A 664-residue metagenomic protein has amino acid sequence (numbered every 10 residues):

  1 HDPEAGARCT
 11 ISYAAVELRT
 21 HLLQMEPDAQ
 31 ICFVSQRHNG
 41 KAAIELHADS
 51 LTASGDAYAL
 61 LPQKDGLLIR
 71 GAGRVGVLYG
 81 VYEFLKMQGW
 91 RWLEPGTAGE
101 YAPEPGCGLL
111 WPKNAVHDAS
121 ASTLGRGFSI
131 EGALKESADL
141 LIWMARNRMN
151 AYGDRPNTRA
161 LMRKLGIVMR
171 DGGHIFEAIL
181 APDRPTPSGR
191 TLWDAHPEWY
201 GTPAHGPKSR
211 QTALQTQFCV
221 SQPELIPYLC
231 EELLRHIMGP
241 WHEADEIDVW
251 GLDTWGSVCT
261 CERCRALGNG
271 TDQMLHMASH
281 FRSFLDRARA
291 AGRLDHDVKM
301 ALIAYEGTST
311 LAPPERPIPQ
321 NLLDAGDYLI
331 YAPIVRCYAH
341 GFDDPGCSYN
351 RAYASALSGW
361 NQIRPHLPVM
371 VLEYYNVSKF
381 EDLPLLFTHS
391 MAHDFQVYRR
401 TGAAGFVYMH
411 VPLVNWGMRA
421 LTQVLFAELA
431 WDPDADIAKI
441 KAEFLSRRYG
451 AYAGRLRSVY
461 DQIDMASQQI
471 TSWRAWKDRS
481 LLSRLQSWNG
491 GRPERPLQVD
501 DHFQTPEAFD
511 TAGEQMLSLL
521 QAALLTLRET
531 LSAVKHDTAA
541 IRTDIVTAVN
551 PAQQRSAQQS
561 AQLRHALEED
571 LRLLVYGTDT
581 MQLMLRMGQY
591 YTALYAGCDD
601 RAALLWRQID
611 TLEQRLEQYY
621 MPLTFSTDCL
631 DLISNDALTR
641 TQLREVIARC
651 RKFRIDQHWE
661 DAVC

Functional and structural regions predicted by a protein language model:
H1-C9, L214-Q215: Acidic/histidine-rich, surface-exposed loop or edge segments in extracytoplasmic proteins
Y13-E17, H21, L60-E246, W250-N269 (+3 more regions): Feature activates predominantly on carbohydrate-active enzymes
A29-D56, R159, R163-L165: Short, well-ordered secondary-structure micro-motifs within conserved domains or adaptor modules
I167-F176, T191-E198, L267-F281, P319-H340 (+2 more regions): Acidic, His- and aromatic-enriched active-site or binding-groove loops in soluble protein domains that engage sugars
L225, R235, P240, S348-G454 (+4 more regions): Structured mid-domain segments that build the active-site/substrate or prosthetic-cofactor binding neighborhood
A278-P313, V369-N376, Y408-M409: Aromatic-lined carbohydrate-recognition surfaces of secreted/lumenal glycan-active proteins
A301-I334, D382-H389, N415-T422, T580: Substrate-binding cleft/loops of secretory-pathway carbohydrate-active enzymes
G402, E428-C664: Catalytic domains of carbohydrate-active enzymes that cleave complex glycans
